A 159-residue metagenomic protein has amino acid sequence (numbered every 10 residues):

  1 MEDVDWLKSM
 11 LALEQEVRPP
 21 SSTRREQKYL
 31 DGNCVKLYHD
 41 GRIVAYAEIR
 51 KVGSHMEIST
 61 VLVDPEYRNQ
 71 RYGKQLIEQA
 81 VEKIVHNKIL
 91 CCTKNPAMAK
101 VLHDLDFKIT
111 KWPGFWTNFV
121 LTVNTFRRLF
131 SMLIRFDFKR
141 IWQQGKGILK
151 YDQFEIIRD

Functional and structural regions predicted by a protein language model:
M1-R24, K36, R128, M132 (+1 more regions): Short amphipathic alpha-helix that is part of the acyltransferase structural core
E16-P65: A conserved beta-strand-loop-helix scaffold within acyl/acetyltransferase catalytic domains
V63, N69-E82: Conserved acetyl-CoA-binding loop-helix of GNAT-fold acetyltransferases
K83-P96: Conserved GNAT acetyl-CoA-binding A-motif
N95-L121: Conserved active-site alpha-helix within GNAT-family acetyltransferase domains
G114-L149: Alpha-helical membrane-targeting segments
